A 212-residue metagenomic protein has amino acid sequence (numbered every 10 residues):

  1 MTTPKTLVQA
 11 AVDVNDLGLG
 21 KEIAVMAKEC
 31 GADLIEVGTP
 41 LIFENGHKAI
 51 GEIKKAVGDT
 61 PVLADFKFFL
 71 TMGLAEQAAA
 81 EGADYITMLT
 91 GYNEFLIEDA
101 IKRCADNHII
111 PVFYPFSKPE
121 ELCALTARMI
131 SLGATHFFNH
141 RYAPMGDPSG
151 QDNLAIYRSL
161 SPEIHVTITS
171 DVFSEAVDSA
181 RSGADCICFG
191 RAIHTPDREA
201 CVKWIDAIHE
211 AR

Functional and structural regions predicted by a protein language model:
M1-A64, F68-M72, R128-I130, V202: Conserved N-terminal beta1-alpha1 strand-loop-helix module at the mouth
T6-V12, I35-V37, V62-F66, I86-M88 (+4 more regions): Hydrophobic faces of well-ordered beta-strands that scaffold small-molecule active sites in alpha/beta enzyme cores
V14-L19, T39-N45, F68-T71, N93-F95 (+4 more regions): Short, small-residue-enriched loops and turns at beta-alpha junctions that line or gate enzyme active sites
K21-V25, H47-G51, A75, I97-I101 (+4 more regions): Generic structural signal for well-ordered alpha-helices, preferentially at hydrophobic/aromatic core positions
I23, F69-E81, E120-S131, V166 (+1 more regions): Catalytic cores of alpha/beta
M26-C30, A56, N107, L132 (+4 more regions): Change "in soluble alpha/beta enzymes" to "in soluble alpha/beta proteins
M72-G73, Q77-E163: Conserved anion-binding
A100-C104, A180-R181, F189-R212: C-terminal helical cap(s) of enzyme catalytic domains, especially alpha/beta-barrels
